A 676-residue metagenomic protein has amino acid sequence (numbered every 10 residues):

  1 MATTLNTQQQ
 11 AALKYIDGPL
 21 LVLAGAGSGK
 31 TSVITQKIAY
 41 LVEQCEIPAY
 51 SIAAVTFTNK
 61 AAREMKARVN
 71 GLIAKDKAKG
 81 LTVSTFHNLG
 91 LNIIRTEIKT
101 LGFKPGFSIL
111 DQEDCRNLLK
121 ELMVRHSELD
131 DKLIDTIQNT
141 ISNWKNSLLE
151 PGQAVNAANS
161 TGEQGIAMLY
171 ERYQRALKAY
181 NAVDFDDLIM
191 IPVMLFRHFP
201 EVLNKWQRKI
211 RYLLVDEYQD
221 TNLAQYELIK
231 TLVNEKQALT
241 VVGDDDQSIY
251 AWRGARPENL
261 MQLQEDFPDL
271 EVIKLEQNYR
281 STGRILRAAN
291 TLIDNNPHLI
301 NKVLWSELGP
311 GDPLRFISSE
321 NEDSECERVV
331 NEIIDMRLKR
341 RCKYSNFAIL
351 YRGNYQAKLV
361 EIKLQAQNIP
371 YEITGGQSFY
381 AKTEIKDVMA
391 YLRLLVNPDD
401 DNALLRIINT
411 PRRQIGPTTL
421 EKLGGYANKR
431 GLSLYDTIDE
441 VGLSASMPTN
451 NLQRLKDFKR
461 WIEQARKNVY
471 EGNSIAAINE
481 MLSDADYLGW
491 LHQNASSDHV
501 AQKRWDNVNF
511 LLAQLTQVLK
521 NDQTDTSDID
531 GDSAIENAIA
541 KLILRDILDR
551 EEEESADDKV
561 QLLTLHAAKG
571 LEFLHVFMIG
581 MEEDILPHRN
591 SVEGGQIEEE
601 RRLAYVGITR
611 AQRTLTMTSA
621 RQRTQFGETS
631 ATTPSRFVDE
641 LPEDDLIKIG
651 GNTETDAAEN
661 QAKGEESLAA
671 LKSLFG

Functional and structural regions predicted by a protein language model:
M1, D645-G676: Acidic, low-complexity intrinsically disordered tails
M1-P105, I109, Y180, L203-N204 (+3 more regions): P-loop NTPase Walker
T3-K14, G18-V22, A53-A54, A61-A62 (+5 more regions): Conserved helicase NTPase motor core
Y15-I16, A78-L81, K99-D187, I210 (+3 more regions): ATP-hydrolysis module of ASCE/P-loop NTPase motor domains, specifically the Walker B Asp-Glu catalytic pair
G18, I47-S51, A78-G80, D114-C115 (+10 more regions): Short glycine-/polar-rich loops that comprise or flank the Walker A/P-loop and associated switch/sensor motifs
A26-I34, A49, I98, P268-E271 (+5 more regions): Helicase P-loop NTPase motor core
L89-E97, D246-A251, R280-S281, T374-V396 (+1 more regions): Short alpha-helix plus adjacent loop in nuclease-associated cores
N159, A357-I369, K382, M389-I647: Conserved helicase C-terminal RecA-like lobe
